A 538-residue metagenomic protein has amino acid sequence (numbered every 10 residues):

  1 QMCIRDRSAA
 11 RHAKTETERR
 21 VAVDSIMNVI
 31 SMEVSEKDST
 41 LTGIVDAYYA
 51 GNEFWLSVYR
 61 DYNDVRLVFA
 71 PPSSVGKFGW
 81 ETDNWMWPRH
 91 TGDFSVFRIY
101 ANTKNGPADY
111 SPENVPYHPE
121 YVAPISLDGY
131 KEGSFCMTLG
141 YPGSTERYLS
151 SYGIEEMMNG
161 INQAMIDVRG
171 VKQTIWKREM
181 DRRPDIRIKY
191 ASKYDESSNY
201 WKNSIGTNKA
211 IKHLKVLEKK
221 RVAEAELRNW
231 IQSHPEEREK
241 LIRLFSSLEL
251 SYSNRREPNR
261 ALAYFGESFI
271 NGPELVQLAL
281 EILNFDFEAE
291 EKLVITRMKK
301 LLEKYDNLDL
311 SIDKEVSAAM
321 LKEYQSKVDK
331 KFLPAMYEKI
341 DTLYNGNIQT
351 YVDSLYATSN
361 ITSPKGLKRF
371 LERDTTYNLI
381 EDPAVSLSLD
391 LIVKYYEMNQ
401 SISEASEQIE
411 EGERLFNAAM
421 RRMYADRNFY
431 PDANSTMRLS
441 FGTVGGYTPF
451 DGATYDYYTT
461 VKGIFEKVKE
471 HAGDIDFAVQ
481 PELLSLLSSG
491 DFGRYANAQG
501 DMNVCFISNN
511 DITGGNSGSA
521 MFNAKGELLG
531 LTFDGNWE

Functional and structural regions predicted by a protein language model:
M2-I4: Short, small-residue-biased leader/transition segments that mark boundaries at the very start of proteins
A10-R98, S363-N503: Long, charge-dense accessory insertions within large macromolecular proteins
A101-P116, A498-V504: Short, basic/aromatic beta-hairpin or loop at an interaction surface
P112-V122, L439, N509-I512: Short, structured beta-strand/loop micro-motifs enriched in basic residues and often containing a Trp
I125-S134, D511-T532: Catalytic nucleophile loop of clan PA
G140-S144, G514, G530-W537: Short beta->alpha transition motifs characteristic of CBS
G143-G153: Short, Lys/Arg- and Gly-enriched loop/turn segments at beta-strand edges
M157-D374: Cationic-aromatic interfacial patches
